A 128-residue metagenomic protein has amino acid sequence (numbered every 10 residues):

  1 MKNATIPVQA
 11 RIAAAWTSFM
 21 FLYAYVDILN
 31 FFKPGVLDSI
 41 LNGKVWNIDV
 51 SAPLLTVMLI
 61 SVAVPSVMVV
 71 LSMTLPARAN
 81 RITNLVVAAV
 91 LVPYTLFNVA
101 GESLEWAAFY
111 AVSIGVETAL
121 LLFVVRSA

Functional and structural regions predicted by a protein language model:
M1-Y23: Cytosolic juxtamembrane helix and N-cap/initiation of the first transmembrane helix
S18-P53: Hydrophobic transmembrane helix segments
V36, S66-S72, Y94-G101: Membrane-helix exit/interface motif
A52-I60, I114-G115: Structural signature of hydrophobic alpha-helical transmembrane segments
V62-I82: Juxtamembrane helix-break-helix junctions at the cytosolic face of small multi-pass alpha-helical membrane proteins
N80, P93-S113: Membrane-helix boundary connector in multi-pass membrane proteins
R81-L91: Central hydrophobic cores of alpha-helical transmembrane segments in multi-pass integral membrane proteins
A119-A128: Membrane-water interface at the C-terminal end of transmembrane alpha helices
